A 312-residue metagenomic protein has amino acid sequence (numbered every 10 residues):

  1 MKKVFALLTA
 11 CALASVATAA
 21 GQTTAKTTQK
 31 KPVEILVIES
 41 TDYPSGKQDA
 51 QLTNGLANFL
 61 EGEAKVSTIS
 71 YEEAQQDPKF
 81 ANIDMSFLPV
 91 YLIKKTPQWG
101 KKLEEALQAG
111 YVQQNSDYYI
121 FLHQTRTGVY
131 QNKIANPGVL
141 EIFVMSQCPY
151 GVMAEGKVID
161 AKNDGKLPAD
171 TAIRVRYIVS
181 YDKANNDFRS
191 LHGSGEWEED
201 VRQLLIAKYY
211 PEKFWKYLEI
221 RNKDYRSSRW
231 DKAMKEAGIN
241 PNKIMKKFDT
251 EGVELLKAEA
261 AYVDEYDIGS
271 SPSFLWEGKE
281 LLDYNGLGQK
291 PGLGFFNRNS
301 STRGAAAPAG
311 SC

Functional and structural regions predicted by a protein language model:
V4-L13: Sec-dependent N-terminal signal peptides
T18-T27: Sec-dependent signal peptide cleavage junction
K26, V33-N58, V66-F121, E155-D164 (+2 more regions): C-terminal cap of thioredoxin/glutaredoxin-like
Q29, L60-G62, L167-A169: Short, structurally constrained coil/turn elements that cap an alpha-helix or connect an alpha-helix to the following
K31-S40, Y130-I159, I173-Y177: Short active-site neighborhood of thiol/selenol oxidoreductases, capturing the structured segment around
D77, P168-L205, K213-K235: Structural microenvironment flanking redox-active thiols in thiol-disulfide oxidoreductases
V90-L103, E198-E212: Extended, charge-rich low-complexity interaction segments
H123-I134, A309-S311: Non-catalytic terminal extensions that flank enzyme cores
